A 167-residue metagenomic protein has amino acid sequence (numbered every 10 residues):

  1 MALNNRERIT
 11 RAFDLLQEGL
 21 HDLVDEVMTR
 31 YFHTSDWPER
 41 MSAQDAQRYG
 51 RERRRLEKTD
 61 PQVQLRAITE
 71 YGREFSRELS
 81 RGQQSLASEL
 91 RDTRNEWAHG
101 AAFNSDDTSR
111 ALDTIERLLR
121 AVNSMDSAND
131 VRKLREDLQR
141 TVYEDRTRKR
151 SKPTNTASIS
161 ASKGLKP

Functional and structural regions predicted by a protein language model:
M1-P167: Amphipathic alpha-helical interface elements
